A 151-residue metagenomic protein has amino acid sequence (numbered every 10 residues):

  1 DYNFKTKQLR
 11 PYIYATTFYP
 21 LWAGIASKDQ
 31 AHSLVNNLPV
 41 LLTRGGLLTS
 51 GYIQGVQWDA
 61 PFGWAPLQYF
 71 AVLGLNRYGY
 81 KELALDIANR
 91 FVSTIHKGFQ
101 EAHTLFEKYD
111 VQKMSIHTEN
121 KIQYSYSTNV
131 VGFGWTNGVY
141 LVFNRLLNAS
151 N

Functional and structural regions predicted by a protein language model:
D1-G63, H96-N151: Extended glycan-interaction surfaces of carbohydrate-active proteins
Y2-K5, Y80, N89: An acidic- and aromatic-residue-enriched active-site/binding cleft used to recognize and process polar
T16-K28, Q68-K81: Alpha-helical support elements that line or immediately flank enzyme active sites and cofactor-binding pockets
V35, I87-A88: Inward-facing hydrophobic residues that define packing positions of alpha-helical scaffold repeats
F70, L83, W135, V139: Charged catalytic carboxylate motif
N76-D86, N144-N151: Beta-rich accessory regions
L83, R90-K97: Alpha-helical scaffold segments in carbohydrate-active enzymes
